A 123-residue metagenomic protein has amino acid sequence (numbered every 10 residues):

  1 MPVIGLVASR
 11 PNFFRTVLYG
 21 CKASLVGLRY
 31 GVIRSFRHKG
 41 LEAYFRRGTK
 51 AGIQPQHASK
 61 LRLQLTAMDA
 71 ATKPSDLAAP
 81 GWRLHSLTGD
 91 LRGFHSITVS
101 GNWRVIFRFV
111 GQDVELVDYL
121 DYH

Functional and structural regions predicted by a protein language model:
M1, R46, K73, Q112: Residue-level marker of positions within ordered structural domains that often coincide with functionally constrained
P2-Q64: Arg/Lys-rich, positively charged N-terminal/basic patches that mediate binding to nucleic acids
P2-S9, F13-Y30, T88, H95-H123: Enriched for short, Lys/Arg-rich terminal
G31, K39-G40, G48, T72 (+2 more regions): Residue-level signal for pocket-adjacent positions within structured domains
Q54-P80: Short, solvent-exposed, low-complexity loop/linker segments
L63-T66, H85, V105: N-terminal, well-ordered alpha-helical segments
T72-H95: A short, surface-exposed loop/turn module that caps and links secondary-structure elements
